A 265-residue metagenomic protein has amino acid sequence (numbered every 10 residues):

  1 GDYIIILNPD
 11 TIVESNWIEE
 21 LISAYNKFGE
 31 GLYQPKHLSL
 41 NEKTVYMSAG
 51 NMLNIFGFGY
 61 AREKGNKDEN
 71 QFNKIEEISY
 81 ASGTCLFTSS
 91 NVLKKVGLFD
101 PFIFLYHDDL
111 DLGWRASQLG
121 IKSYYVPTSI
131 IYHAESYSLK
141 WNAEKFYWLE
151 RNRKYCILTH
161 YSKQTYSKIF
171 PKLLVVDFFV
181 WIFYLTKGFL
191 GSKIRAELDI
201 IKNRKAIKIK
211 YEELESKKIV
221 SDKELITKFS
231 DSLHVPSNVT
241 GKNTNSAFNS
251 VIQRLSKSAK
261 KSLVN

Functional and structural regions predicted by a protein language model:
G1, F28-E30, I121: Short, high-confidence coil segments that cap the C-terminus of an alpha-helix and link into the following beta-strand
I4: Short aromatic/hydrophobic "clamp" motif used to bind/position activated sugar donors
L7-P9: Catalytic metal- and UDP-sugar-binding loop of GT-A-like glycosyltransferases, i.e., residues flanking the conserved
T11-F58: Conserved donor NDP-sugar-binding/catalytic core segment of glycosyltransferases
L21, S79-I130: A short, conserved alpha-helix in the catalytic core of glycosyltransferases
Y46, F58-G59, N66-T88, L110 (+2 more regions): A recurrent flexible, glycine/aromatic-enriched loop bordering the glycosyltransferase active site that acts as
L119-P236, N245-Q253: Active-site-adjacent helix/loop segment of glycosyltransferases that harbors family-specific signature motifs
N249-N265: Extended hydrophobic packing segments that form well-structured cores
